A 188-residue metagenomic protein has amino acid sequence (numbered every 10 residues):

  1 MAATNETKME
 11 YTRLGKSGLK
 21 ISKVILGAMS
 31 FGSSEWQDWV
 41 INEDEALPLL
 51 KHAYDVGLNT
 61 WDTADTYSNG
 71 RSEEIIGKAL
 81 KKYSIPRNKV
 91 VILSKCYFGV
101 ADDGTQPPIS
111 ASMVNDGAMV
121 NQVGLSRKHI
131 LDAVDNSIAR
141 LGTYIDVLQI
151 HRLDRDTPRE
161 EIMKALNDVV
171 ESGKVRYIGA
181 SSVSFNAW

Functional and structural regions predicted by a protein language model:
M1-V91, V100: N-terminal binding-site loop/beta-alpha segment at the start of enzyme catalytic domains that lines or forms
L26, T63, S94, V147-I150 (+1 more regions): Conserved beta-strand positions
S34, Q106-W188: Glycine/proline-rich, positively charged, aromatic-decorated active-site loop/lid region on the catalytic face
T66, K95-Y97, L153: Beta-hairpin (beta-strand-turn-beta-strand) motif
I75-A79, V91, K95, H129 (+2 more regions): Generic beta-strand or strand-like secondary-structure segments
S84, K95, A101-N115: Eukaryotic helix-linker segments that join adjacent hydrophobic helices
C96-F98, S184-F185: Glycine-rich beta-alpha junction loops
